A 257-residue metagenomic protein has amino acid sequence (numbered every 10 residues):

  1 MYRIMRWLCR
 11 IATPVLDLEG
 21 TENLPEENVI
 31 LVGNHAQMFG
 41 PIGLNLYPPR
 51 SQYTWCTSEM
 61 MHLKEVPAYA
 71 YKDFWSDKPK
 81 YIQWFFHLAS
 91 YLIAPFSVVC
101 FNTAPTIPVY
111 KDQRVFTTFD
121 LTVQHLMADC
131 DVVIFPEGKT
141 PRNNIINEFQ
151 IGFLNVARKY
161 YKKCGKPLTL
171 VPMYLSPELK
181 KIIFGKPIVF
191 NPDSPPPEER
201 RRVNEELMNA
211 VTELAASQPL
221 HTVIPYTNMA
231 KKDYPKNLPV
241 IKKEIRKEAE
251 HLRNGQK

Functional and structural regions predicted by a protein language model:
M1-R3: A domain-start/cap signature at the N-terminus of enzymes
M5-Q37, L46: Helix-to-loop junction immediately C-terminal to a conserved catalytic motif
P14, R50-Q52, A104, C130 (+1 more regions): A structural micro-motif
V15-E19, G40-P41, A94, F119-D120: A generic local structural motif
P25-E27, P48-R50, A128, P177-K180: Short glycine/proline-enriched coil/turn segments at helix->beta-strand junctions
E27-K111: Catalytic core of membrane glycerolipid acyltransferases/transacylases, capturing the structured, soluble-facing
K111-K257: Non-catalytic C-terminal accessory region of glycerolipid acyltransferases and related lyso-lipid remodeling enzymes
